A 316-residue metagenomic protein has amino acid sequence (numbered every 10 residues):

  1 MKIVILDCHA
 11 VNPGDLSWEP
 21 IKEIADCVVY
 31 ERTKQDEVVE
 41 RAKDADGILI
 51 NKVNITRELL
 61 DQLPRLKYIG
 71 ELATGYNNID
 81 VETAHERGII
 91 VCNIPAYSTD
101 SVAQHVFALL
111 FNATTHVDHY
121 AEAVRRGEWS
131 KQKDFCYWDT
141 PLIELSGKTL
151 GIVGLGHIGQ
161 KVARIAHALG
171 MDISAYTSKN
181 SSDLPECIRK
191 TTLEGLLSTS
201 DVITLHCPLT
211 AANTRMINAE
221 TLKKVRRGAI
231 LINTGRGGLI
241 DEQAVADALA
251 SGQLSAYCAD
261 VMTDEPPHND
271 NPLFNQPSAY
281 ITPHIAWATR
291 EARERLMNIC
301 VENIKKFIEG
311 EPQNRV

Functional and structural regions predicted by a protein language model:
M1-A45, S174: N-terminal glycine-/charge-rich "phosphate-binding" loop or analogous flexible N-terminal tail
E31, L72-A73, I89-D100, T177 (+1 more regions): Short beta->alpha connector loops at strand-helix junctions that form conserved, small/polar/Pro-enriched
I55-L60, D172-S174, K179-P272: Rossmann-like adenosine-cofactor binding region
R87, P95-T149: Phosphate-binding beta-alpha-beta segment of Rossmann-like dinucleotide-binding domains, i.e., the NAD(P)
V91-C92, G228-V316: Rossmann-like dinucleotide-binding domain for NAD(H)/NADP(H)
L155-G156: Glycine-rich Rossmann-fold phosphate-binding loop(s) that bind the pyrophosphate of adenine dinucleotide cofactors
G159-Q160: N-terminal Rossmann-fold NAD(P) dinucleotide-binding loop
